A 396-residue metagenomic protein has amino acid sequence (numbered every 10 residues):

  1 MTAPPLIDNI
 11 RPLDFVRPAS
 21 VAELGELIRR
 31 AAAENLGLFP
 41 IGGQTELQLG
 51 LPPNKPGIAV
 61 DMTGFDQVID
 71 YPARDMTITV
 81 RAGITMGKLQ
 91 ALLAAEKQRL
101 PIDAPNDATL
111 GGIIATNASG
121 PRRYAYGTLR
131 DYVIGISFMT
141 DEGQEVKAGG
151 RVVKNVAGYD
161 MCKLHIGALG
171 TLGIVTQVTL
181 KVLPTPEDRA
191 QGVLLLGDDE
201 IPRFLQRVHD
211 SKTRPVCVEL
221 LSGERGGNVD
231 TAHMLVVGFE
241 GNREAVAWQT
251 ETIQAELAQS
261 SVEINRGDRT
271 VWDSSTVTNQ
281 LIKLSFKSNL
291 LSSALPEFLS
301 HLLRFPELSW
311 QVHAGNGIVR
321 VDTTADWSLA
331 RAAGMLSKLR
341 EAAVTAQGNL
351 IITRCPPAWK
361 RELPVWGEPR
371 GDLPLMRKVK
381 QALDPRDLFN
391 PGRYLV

Functional and structural regions predicted by a protein language model:
M1-V16, E26-T45, T345-E368: N-terminal accessory segments
P5-L38, M62-P105, A118-R151, V156 (+1 more regions): N-terminal glycine-rich flavin-associated loop
E23-E26, G87-K88, D199-F204, R243-E251 (+2 more regions): Short, conserved charged micro-motifs
F39-P40, V218-G223, N228, S309-A314 (+1 more regions): Short beta-strand
G43-T45, I102-I114, L395: Short, glycine/charge-rich beta-strand/loop segments that flank catalytic centers and engage negatively charged groups
G50-G57, T63, S260-V396: Conserved glycine-rich FAD pyrophosphate-binding loop
A115, I134-Q280: C-terminal substrate-binding/cap subdomain adjacent to the FAD-binding core in PCMH-type and related FAD-linked
